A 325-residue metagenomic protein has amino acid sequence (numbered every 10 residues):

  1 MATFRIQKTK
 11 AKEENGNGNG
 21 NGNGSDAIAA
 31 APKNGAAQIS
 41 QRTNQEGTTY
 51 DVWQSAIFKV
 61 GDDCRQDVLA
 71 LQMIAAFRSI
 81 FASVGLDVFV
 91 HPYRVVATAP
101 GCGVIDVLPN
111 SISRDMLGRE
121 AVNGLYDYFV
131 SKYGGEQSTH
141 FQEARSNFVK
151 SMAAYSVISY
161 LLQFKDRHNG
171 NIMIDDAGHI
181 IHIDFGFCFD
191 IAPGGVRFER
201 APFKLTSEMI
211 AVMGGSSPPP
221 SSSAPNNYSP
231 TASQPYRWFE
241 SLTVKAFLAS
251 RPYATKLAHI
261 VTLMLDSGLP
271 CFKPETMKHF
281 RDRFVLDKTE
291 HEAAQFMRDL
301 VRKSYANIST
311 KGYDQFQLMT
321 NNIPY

Functional and structural regions predicted by a protein language model:
M1-A154, N169, I174-Y325: ATP-dependent kinase catalytic cores of phosphoinositide-metabolizing enzymes and PI3K-like protein kinases
Y160: Protein kinase catalytic-loop region centered on the HRD/HxD motif
Q163, H168-N169: Canonical protein kinase catalytic loop motif
